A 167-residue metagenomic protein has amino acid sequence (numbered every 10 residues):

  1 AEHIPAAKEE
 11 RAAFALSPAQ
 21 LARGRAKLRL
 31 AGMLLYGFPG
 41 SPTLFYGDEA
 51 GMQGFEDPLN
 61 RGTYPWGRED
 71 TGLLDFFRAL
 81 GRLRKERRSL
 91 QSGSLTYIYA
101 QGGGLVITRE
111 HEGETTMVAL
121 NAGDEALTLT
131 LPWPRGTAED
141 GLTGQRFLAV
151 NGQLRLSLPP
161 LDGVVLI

Functional and structural regions predicted by a protein language model:
A1-I167: Active-site and adjacent substrate-binding regions of carbohydrate-active enzymes
